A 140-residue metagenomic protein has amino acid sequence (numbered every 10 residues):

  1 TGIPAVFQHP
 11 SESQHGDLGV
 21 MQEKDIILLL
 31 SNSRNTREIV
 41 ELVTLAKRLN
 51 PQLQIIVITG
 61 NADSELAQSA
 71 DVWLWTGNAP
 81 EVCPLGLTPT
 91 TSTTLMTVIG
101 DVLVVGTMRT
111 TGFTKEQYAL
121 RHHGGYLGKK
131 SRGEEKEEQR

Functional and structural regions predicted by a protein language model:
T1-T111: Glycine-rich phosphate-binding loops that contact phosphosugars or nucleotide phosphates
V82, R109-Q139: Internal, active-site/partner-interface "lid" segment
